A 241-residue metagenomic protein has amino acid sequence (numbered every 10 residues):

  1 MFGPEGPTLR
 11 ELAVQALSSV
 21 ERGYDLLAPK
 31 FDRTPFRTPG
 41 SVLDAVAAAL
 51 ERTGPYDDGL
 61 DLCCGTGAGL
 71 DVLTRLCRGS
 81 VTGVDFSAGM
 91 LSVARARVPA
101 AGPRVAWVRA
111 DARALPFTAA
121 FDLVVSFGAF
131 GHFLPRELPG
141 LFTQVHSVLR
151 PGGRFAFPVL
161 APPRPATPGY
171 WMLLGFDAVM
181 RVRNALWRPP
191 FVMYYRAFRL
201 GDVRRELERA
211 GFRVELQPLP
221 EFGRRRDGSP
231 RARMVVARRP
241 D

Functional and structural regions predicted by a protein language model:
M1-G54, V72: Conserved class I S-adenosyl-L-methionine
L60, T66-A114: Class I SAM-dependent methyltransferase SAM/SAH-binding core
V125: A conserved beta-strand element that flanks and buttresses the S-adenosyl-L-methionine
P139-P151: A short glycine-rich, Lys/Arg-flanked "PGG" loop and its adjoining helix->strand segment in the class I
A156-M180: Conserved class I S-adenosyl-L-methionine
L186-L200: Acceptor-substrate binding/catalytic loop of class I
F212-G223: Conserved S-adenosyl-L-methionine
G223-D241: Core SAM-dependent methyltransferase catalytic element
